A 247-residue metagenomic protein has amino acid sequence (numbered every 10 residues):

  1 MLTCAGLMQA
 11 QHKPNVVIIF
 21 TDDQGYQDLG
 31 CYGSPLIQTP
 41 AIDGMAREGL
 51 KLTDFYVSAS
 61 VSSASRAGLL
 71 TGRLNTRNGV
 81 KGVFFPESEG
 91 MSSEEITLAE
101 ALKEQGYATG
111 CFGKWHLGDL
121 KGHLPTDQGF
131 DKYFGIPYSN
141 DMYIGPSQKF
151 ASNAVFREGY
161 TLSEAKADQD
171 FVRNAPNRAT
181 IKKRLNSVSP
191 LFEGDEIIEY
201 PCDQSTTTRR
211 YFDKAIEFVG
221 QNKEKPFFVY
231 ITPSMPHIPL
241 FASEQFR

Functional and structural regions predicted by a protein language model:
M1-A5: Bacterial N-terminal signal peptides
G6-R247: Formylglycine-dependent sulfatase
